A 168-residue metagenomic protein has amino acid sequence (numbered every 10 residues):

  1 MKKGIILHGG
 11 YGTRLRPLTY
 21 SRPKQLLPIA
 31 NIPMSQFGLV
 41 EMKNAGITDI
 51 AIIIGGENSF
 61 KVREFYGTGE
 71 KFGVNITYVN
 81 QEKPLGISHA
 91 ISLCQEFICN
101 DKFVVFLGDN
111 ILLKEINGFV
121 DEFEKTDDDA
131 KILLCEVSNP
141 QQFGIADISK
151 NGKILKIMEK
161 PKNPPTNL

Functional and structural regions predicted by a protein language model:
K2-I6, R14, Y20, P28 (+3 more regions): Conserved N-terminal catalytic core of the sugar/cofactor nucleotidyltransferase
L7-G10, L18, Q81, N151 (+1 more regions): Generic beta-structure capping elements
G10, D109, E136: Active-site glycine-centered loops adjacent to acidic/histidine catalytic or metal-binding residues that shape
L15, L26, V62, A146 (+1 more regions): Short clusters of hydrophobic/aromatic residues that line enzyme substrate/ligand-binding pockets
L26, Y78, A130-I132: Conserved beta-strand scaffold positions in the cores of enzyme catalytic domains, especially in NTP/NDP-utilizing
L113-L168: Conserved core of the sugar-phosphate nucleotidyltransferase
